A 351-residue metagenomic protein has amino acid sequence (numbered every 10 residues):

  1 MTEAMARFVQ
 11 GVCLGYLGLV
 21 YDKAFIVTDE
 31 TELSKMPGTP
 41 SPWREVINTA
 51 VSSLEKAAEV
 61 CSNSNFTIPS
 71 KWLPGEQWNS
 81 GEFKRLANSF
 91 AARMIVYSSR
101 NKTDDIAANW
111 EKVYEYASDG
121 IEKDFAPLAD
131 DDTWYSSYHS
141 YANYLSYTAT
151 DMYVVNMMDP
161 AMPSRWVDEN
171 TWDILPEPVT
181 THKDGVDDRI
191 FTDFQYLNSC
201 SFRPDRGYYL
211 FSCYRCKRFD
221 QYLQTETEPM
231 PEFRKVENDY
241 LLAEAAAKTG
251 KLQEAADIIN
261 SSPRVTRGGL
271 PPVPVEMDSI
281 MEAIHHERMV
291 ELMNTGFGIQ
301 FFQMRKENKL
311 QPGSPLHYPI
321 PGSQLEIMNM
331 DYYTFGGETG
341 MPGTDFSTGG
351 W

Functional and structural regions predicted by a protein language model:
M1, G269-L270: Helix-loop segments that flank and shape redox-cofactor active sites
M1-E237, K248-E254, D278-S279, T348-W351: Structured, solvent-exposed acidic/aromatic patches
G15, Y240, R264-V265: Extended amphipathic coiled-coil alpha-helical segments
S80, R93, V275-W351: Long, intrinsically disordered, low-complexity segments
N109, A256-N260, G298-I299: Composition- and surface-driven signal marking solvent-exposed, interaction-prone regions in large proteins
K123, R264-T266, V290: A short structural micro-motif
R234-L242, A247, I284, K306: Extracellular low-complexity, Gly/Ser/Thr-rich intrinsically disordered linkers and protease-sensitive activation/hinge
L252-T266: Active/binding-pocket-proximal capping segment
